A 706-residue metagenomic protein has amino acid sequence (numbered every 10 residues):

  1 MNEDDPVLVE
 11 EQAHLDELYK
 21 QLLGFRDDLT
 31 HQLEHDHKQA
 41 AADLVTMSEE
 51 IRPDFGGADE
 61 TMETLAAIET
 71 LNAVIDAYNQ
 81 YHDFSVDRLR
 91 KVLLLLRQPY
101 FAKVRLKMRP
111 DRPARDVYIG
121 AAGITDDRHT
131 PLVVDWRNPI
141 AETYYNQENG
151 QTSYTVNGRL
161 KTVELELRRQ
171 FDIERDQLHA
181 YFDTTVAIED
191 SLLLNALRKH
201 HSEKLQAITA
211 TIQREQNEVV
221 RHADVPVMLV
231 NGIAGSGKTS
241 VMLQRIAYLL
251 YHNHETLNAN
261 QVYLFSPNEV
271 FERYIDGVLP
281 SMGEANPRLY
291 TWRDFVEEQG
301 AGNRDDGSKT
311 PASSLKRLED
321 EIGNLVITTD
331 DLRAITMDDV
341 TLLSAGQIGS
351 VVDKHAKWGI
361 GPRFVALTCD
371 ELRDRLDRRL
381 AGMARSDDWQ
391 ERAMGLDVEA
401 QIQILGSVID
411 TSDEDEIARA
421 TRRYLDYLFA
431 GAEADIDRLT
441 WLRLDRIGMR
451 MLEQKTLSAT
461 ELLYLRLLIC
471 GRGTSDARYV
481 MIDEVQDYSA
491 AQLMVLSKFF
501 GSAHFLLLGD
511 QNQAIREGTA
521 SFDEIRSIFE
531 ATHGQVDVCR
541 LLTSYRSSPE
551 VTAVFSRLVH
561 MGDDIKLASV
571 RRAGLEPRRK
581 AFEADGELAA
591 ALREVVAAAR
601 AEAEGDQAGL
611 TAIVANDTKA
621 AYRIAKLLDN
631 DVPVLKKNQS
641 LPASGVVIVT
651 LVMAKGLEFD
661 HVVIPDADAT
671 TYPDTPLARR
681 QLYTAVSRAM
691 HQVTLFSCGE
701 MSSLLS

Functional and structural regions predicted by a protein language model:
M1-S48, L193-D320, A654-K655, T684-S687: P-loop NTPase Walker
M1-T209, Q213, N217-R221, G471 (+1 more regions): Extended, charged low-complexity regulatory segments
L65-D83, E218-A247, L342-Q347, E399-I447 (+1 more regions): Generic detector of solvent-exposed, compositionally biased contiguous segments
F101-R105, Q170, L229, V241 (+3 more regions): A structural signal for short, well-ordered beta-strand segments and their strand-loop junctions that often border
R198, S202, W358, P362 (+2 more regions): Conserved phosphate/pyrophosphate-binding and hydrolysis machinery centered on Walker-type P-loop NTPases, extending
H201, N253, V326, G562-D563: A generic secondary-structure signal for well-formed alpha-helical elements
L250-M481, D487-V495, A503, G518: Alpha-helical nucleic-acid-binding subdomain of P-loop helicases immediately C-terminal to the Walker A/P-loop
E255, N260, E269-R273, G277-D294 (+4 more regions): Conserved helicase motor core of SF1/SF2 NTP-dependent helicases
